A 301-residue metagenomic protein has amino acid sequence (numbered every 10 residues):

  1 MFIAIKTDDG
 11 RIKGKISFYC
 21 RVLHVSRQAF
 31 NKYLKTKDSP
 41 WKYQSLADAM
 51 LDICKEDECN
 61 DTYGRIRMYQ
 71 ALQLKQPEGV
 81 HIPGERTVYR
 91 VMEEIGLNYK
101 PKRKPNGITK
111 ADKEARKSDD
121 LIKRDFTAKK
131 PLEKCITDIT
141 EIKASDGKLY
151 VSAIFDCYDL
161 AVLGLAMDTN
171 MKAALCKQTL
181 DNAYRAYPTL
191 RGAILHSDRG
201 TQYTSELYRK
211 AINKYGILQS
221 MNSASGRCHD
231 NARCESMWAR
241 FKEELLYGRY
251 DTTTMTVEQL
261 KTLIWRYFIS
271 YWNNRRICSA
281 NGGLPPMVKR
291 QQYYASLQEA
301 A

Functional and structural regions predicted by a protein language model:
M1-K13, L51-E58: Short, amphipathic alpha-helical "recognition" segments used to contact nucleic acids or chromatin
K13-I16, A144-Y150: Short, flexible loop/turn motifs enriched in small residues
C20, R27-K130, C228, P285-A295: Basic, flexible linker segments flanking DNA-binding modules in nucleic acid-interacting mobile-element proteins
P101-G107, L195-R199, N213-R233, Y247-M255 (+1 more regions): RNase H-like polynucleotidyl transferase catalytic core
A111, S197-R199, S205-R209, M221-E244 (+2 more regions): RNase H-like two-metal-ion nuclease catalytic core shared by retroviral integrases and related mobile-element nucleases
I122, E133-I142: Two-metal-ion RNase H-like nuclease active-site motif
K143, G147, L165-P188, T204: Active-site beta-loop-alpha junctions of metal-dependent nucleic acid enzymes, especially the RNase H-like/DDE
N213-Y215, A239-A301: C-terminal domain-tail junction helix/linker
